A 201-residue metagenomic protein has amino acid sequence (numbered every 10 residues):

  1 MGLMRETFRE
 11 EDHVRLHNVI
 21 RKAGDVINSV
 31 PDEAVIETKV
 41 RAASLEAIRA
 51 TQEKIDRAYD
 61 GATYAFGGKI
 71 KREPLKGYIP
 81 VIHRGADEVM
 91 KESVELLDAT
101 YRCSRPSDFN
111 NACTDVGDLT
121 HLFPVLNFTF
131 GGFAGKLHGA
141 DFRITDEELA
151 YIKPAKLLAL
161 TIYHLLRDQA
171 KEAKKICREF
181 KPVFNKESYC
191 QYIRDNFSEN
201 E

Functional and structural regions predicted by a protein language model:
M1-E88, V94, S107-G117: Midchain, well-structured core segments that form catalytic/ion-binding scaffolds
F8-D12, F66-I70, Y101-R102, L166-K174: Surface-exposed helix-capping loop/turn segments at secondary-structure junctions
V35, Y59, Y64, Y78 (+4 more regions): Sequence-level detector for tyrosine residue identity
K54, V89, K153, L157: Charged catalytic carboxylate motif
M90-E92, T129-F130: Short, flexible segments with low predicted structural confidence
C103-E201: Zn-dependent metallopeptidase/amidohydrolase metal-coordination segment
